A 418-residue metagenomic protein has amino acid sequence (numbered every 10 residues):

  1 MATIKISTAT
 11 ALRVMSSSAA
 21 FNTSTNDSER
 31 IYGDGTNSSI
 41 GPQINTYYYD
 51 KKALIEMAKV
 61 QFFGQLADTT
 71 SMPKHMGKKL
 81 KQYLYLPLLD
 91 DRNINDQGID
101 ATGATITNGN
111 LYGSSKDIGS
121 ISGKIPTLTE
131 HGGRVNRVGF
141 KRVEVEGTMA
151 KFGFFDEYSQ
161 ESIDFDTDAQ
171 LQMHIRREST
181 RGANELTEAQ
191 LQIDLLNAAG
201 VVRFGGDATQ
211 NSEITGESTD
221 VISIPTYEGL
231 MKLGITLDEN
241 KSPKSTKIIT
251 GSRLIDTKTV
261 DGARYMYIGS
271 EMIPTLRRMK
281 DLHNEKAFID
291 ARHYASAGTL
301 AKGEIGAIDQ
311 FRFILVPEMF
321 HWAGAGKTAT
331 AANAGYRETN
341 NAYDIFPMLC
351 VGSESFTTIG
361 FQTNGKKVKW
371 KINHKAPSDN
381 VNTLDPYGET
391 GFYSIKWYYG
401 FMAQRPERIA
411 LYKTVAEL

Functional and structural regions predicted by a protein language model:
A2-Q65, N211-G251, D261-Y265, E271-L418: Sequence/fold signature of self-assembling virion shell proteins
G64-F152: Assembly/oligomerization interface modules of large self-assembling protein complexes
M72-K74, I163-H174, T257-V260, S378-T390 (+1 more regions): Exposed beta-sheet edge/beta-hairpin loop segments within beta-rich domains
Q82, R177, R181, A189 (+3 more regions): Hydrophobic alpha-helical segments involved in membrane association or supramolecular assembly
L86, G153, Q160, S179 (+3 more regions): Short, flexible loop/turn elements at secondary-structure junctions
N136-D166, G360-K371: Short acidic, glycine/tyrosine-flanked loop/strand segments centered on an H-E-D-like triad
A150, D156-Q160, D164-D166, Q170 (+1 more regions): Structured, hydrophobic secondary-structure cores that serve as assembly/anchoring elements
S162-T250: Alpha-helical scaffold segments that mediate packing/assembly in large oligomeric complexes
